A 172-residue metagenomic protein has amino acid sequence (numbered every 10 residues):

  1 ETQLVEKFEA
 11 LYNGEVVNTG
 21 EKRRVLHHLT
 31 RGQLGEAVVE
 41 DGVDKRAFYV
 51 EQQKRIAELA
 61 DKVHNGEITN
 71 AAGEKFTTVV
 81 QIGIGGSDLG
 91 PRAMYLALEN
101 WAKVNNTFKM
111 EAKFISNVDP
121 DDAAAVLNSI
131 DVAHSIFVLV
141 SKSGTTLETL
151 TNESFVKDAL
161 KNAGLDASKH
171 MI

Functional and structural regions predicted by a protein language model:
E1-A72: Extended, charge-enriched "interface" segments that sit outside catalytic cores
E58-N65, G73-I172: Glycine-rich phosphate-binding loops that contact phosphosugars or nucleotide phosphates
